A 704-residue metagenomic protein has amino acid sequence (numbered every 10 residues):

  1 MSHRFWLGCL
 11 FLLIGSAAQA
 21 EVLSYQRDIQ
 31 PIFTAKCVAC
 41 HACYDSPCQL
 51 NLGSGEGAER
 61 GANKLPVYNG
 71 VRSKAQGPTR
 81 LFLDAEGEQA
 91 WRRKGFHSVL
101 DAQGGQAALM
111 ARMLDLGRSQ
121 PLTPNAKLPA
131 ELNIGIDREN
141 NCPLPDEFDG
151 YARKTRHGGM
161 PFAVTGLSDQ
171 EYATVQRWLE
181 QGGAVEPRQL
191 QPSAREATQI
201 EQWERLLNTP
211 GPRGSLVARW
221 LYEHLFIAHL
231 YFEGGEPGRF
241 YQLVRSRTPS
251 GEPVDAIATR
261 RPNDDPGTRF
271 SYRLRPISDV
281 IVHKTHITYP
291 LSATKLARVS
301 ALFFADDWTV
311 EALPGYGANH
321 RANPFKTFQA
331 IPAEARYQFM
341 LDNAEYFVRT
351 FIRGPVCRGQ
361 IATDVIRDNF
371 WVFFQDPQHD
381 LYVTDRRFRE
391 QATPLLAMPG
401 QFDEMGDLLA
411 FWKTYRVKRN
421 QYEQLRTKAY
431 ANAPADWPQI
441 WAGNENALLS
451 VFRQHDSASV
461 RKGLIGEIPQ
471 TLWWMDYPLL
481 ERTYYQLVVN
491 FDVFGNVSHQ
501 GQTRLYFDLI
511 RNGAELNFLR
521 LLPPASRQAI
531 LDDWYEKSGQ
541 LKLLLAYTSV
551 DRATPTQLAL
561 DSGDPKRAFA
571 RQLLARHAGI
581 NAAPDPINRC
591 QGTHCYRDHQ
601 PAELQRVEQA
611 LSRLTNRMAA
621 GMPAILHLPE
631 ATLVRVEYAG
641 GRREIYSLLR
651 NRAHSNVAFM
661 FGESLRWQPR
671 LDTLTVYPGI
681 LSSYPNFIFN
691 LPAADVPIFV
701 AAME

Functional and structural regions predicted by a protein language model:
M1-L7: Bacterial N-terminal signal peptides that target proteins for export
L10-A20: Hydrophobic h-region of N-terminal signal peptides that target proteins for export in Gram-negative bacteria
A20-E704: Aromatic- and Gly/Pro-enriched helix-to-coil junctions and flexible linker segments
